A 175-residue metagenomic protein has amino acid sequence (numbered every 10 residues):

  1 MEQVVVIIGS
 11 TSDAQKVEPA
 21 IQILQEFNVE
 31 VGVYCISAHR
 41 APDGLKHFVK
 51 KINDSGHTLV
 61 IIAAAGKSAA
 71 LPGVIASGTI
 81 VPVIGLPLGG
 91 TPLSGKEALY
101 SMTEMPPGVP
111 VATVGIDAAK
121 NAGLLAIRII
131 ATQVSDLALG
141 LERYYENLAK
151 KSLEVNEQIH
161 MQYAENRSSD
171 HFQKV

Functional and structural regions predicted by a protein language model:
M1-R40: Glycine-rich phosphate/diphosphate-binding loop of Rossmann-like nucleotide-binding domains
E2, N28-V31, D54-T58, V81 (+1 more regions): Glycine/charged-rich beta-loop-alpha catalytic/anionic-binding loops adjacent to active sites
D13-E18, P42-L45, A65-V74, L93-K96 (+1 more regions): Short glycine/serine/threonine-rich phosphate/pyrophosphate-binding segments that cradle anionic phosphate groups
V33-D54: N-terminal beta-loop-helix "entrance" segment that forms/cooperates in small-molecule cofactor or anionic ligand
F48-P87: Glycine-rich phosphate-binding loop
L93-L139: Short, glycine-/small-residue-rich phosphate/pyrophosphate-handling segment
I130-V175: Glycine-rich phosphate/pyrophosphate-binding loop and the adjoining helix
